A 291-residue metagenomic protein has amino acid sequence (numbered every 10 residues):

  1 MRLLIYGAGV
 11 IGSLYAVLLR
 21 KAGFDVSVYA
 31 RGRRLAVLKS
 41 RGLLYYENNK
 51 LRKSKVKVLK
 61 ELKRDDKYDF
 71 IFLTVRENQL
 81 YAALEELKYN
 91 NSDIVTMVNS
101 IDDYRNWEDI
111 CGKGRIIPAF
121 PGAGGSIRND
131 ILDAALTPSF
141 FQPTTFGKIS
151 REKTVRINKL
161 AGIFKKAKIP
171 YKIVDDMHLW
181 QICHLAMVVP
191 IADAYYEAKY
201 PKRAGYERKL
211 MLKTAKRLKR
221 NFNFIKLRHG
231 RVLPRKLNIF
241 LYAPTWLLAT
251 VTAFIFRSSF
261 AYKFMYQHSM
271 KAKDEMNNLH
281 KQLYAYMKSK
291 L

Functional and structural regions predicted by a protein language model:
M1-K53: NAD(P)+-binding Rossmann beta1-loop-alpha1 motif at the extreme N-terminus of oxidoreductases
L3, D25-S27, I94, I116 (+1 more regions): Hydrophobic anchor at the start of a short beta-strand that flanks the dinucleotide cofactor-binding loop
K50-D133: Rossmann-like NAD(P)(H) cofactor-binding subdomain of soluble oxidoreductases
N91, D133-K148, Y196-Y206, S259-K271: Helix-loop-beta segment of a Rossmann-like dinucleotide-binding subdomain
R105-I182: Rossmann-fold dinucleotide-binding core
G162-F164, L210-R235: Flavin-binding catalytic cores
H178-F222: Active-site-proximal catalytic alpha-helix in oxidoreductases
K226-L291: NAD(P)-dependent Rossmann-like dehydrogenase/reductase catalytic/cofactor-binding core
